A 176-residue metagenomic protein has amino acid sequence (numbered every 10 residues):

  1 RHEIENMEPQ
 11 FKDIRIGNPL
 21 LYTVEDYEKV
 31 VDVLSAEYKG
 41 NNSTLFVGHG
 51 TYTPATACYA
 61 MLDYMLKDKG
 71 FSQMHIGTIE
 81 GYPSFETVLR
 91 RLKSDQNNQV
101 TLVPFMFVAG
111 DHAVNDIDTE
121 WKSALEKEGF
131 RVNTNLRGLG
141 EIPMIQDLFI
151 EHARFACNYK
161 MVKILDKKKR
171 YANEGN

Functional and structural regions predicted by a protein language model:
R1-N176: Extended amphipathic ligand-handling, pore-lining, and cofactor/metal-binding catalytic surfaces
